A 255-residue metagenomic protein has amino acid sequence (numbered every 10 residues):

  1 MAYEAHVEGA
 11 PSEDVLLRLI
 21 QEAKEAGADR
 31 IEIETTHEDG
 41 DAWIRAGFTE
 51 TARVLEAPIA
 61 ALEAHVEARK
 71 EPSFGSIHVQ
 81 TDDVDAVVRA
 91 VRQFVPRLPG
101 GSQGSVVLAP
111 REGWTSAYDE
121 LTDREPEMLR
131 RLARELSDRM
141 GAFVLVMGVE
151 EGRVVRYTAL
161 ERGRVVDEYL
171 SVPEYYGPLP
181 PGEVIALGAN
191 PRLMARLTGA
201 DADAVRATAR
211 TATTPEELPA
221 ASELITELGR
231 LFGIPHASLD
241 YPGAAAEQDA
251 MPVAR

Functional and structural regions predicted by a protein language model:
M1-A10, R53-E56: Conserved acetyl-CoA binding element of GNAT-fold acetyltransferases
A10-D14, D82-A90, E125-R131: Short, conserved charged micro-motifs
D14-D29: Conserved acyl-CoA
V15, I31-D41, E56-I59: Conserved beta-strand-loop-alpha-helix junction that forms the acyl-donor binding cleft
W43-R53: Conserved acetyl-CoA-binding loop of GNAT-fold acetyltransferases
E63-P99, R255: Short, extreme N-terminal segment that most often corresponds to the first beta-strand
R97-V172: Short, intrinsically disordered low-complexity segments
P173-R255: Long, compositionally biased intrinsically disordered terminal regions
